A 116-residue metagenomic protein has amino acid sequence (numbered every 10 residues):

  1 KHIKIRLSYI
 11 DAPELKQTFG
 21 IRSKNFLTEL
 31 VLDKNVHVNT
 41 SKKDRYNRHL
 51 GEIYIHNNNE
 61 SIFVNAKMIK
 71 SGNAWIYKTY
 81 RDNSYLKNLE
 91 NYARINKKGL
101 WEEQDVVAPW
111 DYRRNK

Functional and structural regions predicted by a protein language model:
K1-K116: Small beta-barrel nucleic-acid-binding modules, primarily SNase/OB-fold domains and secondarily Tudor-like barrels
